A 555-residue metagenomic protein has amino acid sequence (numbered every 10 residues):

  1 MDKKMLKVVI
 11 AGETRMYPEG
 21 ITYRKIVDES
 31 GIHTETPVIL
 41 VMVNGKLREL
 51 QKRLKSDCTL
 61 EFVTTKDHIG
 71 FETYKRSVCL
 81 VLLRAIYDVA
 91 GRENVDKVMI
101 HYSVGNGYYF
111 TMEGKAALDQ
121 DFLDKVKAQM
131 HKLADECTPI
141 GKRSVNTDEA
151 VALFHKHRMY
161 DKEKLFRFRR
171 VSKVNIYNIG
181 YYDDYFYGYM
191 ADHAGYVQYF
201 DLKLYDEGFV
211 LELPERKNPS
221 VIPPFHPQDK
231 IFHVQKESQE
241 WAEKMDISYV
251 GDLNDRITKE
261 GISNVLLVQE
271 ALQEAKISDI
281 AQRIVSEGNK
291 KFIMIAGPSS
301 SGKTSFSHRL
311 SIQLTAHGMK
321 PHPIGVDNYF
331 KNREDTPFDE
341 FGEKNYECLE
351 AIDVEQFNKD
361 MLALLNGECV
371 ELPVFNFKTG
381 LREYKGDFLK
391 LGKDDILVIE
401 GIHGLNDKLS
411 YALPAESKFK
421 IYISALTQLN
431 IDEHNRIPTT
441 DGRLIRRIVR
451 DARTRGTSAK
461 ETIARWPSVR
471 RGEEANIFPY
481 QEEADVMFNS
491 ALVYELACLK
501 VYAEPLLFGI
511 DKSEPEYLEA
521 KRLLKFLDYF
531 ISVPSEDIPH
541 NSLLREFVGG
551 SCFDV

Functional and structural regions predicted by a protein language model:
K52-T73, A85, N94-G105, Y109-A275 (+2 more regions): Auxiliary tRNA-acceptor-end handling modules of aminoacyl-tRNA synthetases
G288, Y411-V555: Conserved NTP phosphate-binding and transfer environment spanning the P-loop NTPase/kinase superfamily
I293-I295: Hydrophobic anchor at the beta1->P-loop junction of P-loop NTPases
K303: Conserved lysine of the Walker
F306, L310: Hydrophobic positions on the alpha1 helix immediately C-terminal to the Walker A/P-loop
H317-E334: Short beta-strand-centered segment that lines the nucleotide-binding/catalytic pocket of NTP-utilizing
K331, D335-K378: Conserved nucleotide-sensing/catalytic segment adjacent to the nucleotide-binding pocket in NTP-handling enzymes
N358-E416, W466-Y480: Glycine-rich phosphate-binding loop used to anchor ATP phosphates in small-molecule kinases, encompassing both
